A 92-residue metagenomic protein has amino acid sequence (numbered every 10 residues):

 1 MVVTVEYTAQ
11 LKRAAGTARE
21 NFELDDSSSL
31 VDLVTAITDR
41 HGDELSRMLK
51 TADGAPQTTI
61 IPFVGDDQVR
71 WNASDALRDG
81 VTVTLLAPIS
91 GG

Functional and structural regions predicted by a protein language model:
M1-G91: Ubiquitin-like/PB1-type beta-grasp interaction modules and other compact soluble beta-rich domains
